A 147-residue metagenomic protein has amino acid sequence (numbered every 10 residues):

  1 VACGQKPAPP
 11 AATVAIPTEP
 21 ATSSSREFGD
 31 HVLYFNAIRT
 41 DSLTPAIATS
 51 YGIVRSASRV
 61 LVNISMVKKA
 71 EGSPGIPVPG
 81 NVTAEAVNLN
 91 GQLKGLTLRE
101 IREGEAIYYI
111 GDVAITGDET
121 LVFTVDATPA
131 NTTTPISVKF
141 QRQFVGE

Functional and structural regions predicted by a protein language model:
C3-P7: Bacterial signal peptide processing site
P10-S23: Short acidic, Pro/Gly- and aromatic-enriched capping/linker segments at domain boundaries
P20-R55: Post-signal-peptide N-terminal segment of Sec-exported extracytoplasmic proteins
V54-A106: Mid-length scaffold segments of soluble, non-membrane domains
V62, G80-V82, Y109-G111, F123-V125 (+1 more regions): Hydrophobic residues positioned within well-ordered beta-strands of beta-sheet architectures
R99-D126: Short, solvent-exposed, Trp/other aromatic-anchored flexible loops in extracytoplasmic proteins
P129-I136: Short acidic/polar inter-strand loop motif in beta-rich domains
Q141-E147: Short beta-strand edge segments in extracellular beta-sheet folds
